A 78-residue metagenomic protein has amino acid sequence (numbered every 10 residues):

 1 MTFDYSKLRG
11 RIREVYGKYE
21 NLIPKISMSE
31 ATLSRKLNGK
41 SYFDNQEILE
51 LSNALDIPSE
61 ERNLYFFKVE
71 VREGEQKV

Functional and structural regions predicted by a protein language model:
M1-E20, K25: A short, Lys/Arg-rich alpha-helix, primarily the initiator
T2, V15, R62-V78: Short, charged recognition helix plus adjacent turn of helix-turn-helix-like nucleic-acid-binding domains
G10-R13, N38-K40, L49, F67: Residue-level detection of the helix-turn-helix DNA-binding "recognition helix"
Y19, E30, I48: Helix-turn-helix DNA-binding elements, focusing on the entry/boundary residues of the two helices that contact DNA
K25, K36, Y65: Residues in the recognition helix of alpha-helical DNA-binding motifs
M28-F43: Recognition helix of helix-turn-helix/homeodomain-like DNA-binding domains that insert into the DNA major groove
L33-K36, I57, E73-Q76: A structural preference for long, well-packed, hydrophobic secondary-structure segments
Q46-E61: DNA major-groove recognition helix of helix-turn-helix/homeodomain DNA-binding modules
